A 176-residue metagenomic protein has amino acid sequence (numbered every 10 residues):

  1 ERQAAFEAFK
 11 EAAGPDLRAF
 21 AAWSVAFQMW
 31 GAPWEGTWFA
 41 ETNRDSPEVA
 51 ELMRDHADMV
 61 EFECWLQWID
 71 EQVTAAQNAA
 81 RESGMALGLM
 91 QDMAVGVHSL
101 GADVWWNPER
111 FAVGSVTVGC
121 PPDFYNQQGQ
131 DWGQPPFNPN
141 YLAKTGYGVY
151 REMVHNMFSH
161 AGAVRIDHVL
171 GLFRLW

Functional and structural regions predicted by a protein language model:
E1-D70, G96-W176: Alpha-amylase-like alpha-glycosidases and glucanotransferases acting on alpha-linked glucans and related
W23, A80, D92: Conserved hydrophobic/aromatic pocket- or pore-lining residues that grip, position, or stack substrates in active sites
Q67-E82, A86-G88: Active-site pocket-lining segments that scaffold enzyme catalytic pockets across diverse folds
L87-Q91, V164: Hydrophobic faces of well-ordered beta-strands that scaffold small-molecule active sites in alpha/beta enzyme cores
